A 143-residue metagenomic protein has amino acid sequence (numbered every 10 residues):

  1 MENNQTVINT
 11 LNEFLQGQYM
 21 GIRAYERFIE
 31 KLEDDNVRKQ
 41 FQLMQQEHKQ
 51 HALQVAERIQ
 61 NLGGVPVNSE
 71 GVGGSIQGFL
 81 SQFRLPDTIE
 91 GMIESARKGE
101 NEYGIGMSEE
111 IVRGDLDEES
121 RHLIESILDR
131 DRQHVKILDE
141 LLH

Functional and structural regions predicted by a protein language model:
M1, R27-E30, K49-L53, S75-Q82 (+1 more regions): Short hydrophobic/aromatic-rich motifs at helix boundaries and adjacent loops
M1-E2, H143: Absolute protein N-terminus
E2-L32, E90-D115: Alpha-helical bundle segments that constitute or directly flank the non-heme di-iron/ferroxidase center
T6-F14, D34-L53, I89-I93, E118-R130: Alpha-helical scaffold segments that form or flank carboxylate-/histidine-based iron centers
E30-V37, G64, V112, L116 (+1 more regions): Short, flexible helix-adjacent loops and helix caps
N36-G71, H134-L142: Conserved alpha-helical segments that form or flank metal/cofactor-binding pockets of metalloenzymes
L53-G104: Carboxylate-rich helix-loop segments that flank metal/cofactor sites and access channels in metalloenzymes
G99-H143: Preference for long, well-ordered alpha-helical segments
